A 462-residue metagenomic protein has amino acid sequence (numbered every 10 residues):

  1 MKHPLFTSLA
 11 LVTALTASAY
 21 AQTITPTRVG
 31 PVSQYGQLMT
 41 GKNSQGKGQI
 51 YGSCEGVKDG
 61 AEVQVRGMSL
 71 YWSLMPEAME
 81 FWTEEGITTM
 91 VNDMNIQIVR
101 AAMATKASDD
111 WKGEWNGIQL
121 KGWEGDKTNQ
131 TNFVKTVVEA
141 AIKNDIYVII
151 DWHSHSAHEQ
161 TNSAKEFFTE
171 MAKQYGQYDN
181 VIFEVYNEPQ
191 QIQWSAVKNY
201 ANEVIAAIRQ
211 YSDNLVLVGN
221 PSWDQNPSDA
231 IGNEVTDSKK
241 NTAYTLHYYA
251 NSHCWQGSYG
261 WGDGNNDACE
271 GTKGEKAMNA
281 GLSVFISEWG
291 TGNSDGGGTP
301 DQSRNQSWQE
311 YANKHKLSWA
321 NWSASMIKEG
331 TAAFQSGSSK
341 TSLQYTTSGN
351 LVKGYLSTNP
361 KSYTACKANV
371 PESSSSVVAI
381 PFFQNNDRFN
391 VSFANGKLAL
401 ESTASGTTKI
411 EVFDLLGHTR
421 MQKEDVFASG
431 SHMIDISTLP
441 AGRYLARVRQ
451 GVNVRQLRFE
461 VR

Functional and structural regions predicted by a protein language model:
M1-L9: Bacterial N-terminal signal peptides that target proteins for export
S8-T16: Bacterial N-terminal signal peptides
A17-A21: Sec/Tat signal peptide C-region and signal peptidase I cleavage site
Q22-T27, N359-N386: Low-complexity, Pro/Thr/Ser/Gly/Ala-rich linker/spacer regions in secreted, extracellular modular proteins
I24-E114: N-terminal structural segment of carbohydrate-active enzymes
T27-G48, G67, W72, M79 (+5 more regions): Extracellular glycoside hydrolase catalytic/binding regions
W82-H155, S163-E166, I208-R209, D301-H315: Aromatic-lined substrate-binding rim segments of carbohydrate-active enzymes
A379-R462: C-terminal outer-membrane/trafficking sorting elements
